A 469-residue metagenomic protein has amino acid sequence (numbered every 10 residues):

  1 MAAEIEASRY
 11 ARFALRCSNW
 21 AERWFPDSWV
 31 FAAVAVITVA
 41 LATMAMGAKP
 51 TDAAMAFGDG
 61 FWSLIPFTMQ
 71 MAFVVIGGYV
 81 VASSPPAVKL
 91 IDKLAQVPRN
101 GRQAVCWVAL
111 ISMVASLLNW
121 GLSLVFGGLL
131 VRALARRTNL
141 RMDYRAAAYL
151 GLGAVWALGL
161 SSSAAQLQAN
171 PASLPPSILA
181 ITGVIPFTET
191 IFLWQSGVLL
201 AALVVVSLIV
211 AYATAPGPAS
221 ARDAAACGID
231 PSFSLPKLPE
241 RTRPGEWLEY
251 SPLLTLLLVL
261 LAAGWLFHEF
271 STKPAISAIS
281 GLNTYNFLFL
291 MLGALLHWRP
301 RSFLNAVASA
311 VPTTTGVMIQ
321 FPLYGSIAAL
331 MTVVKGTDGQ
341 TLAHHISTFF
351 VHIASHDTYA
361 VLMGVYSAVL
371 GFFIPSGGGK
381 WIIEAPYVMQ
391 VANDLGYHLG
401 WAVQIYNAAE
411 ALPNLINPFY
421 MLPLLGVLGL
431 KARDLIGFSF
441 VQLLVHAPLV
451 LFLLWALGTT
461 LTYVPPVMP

Functional and structural regions predicted by a protein language model:
M1-I76, F192-V205, I209-Q320, L444-A447 (+1 more regions): Hydrophobic transmembrane alpha-helices of multi-pass small-molecule transporters
F13-R16, D52-F57, A82-P98, A133-M142 (+3 more regions): Flexible loop linkers connecting adjacent transmembrane helices in multi-pass alpha-helical membrane transporters
F25-D27, W62-T68, A95-W107, T138-A146 (+5 more regions): Membrane-interfacial loop-to-helix junctions in multi-pass transporters
L64-S177, F373: Early transmembrane hairpin of solute transport permeases
V97-L130, M318-K335, S347-Q390: Hydrophobic alpha-helical transmembrane segments of multi-pass integral membrane proteins, predominantly secondary
G101-S116, L140-S163, T182-T188, H356-G371 (+1 more regions): Alpha-helical transmembrane segments of multi-pass membrane proteins
V131-R222, H398, Y420-L453: Membrane-core helix-loop-helix motifs of multi-pass transport proteins
A164, A169, L323-H345, L461-P466: Extracellular/periplasmic helix-exit of transmembrane alpha-helices
